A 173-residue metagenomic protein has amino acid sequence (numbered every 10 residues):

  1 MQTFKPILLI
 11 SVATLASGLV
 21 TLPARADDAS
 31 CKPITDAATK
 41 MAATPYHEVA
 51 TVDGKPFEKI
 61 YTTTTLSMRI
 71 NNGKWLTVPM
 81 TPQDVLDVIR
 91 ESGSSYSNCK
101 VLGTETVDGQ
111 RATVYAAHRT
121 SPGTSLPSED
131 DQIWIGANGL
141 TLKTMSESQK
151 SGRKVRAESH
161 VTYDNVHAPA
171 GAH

Functional and structural regions predicted by a protein language model:
M1-G54, T104-V107, R111, A168-H173: N-terminal leader/targeting segments and the immediate start of mature chains
S30-P33, N98-K100, L142: Sequence contexts marking disulfide-bonded cysteines in secreted/extracellular proteins
A43-P45, T63-T65, N138-K143: A short glycine-rich beta-turn/N-cap micro-motif
H47-S92, R156: An acidic-aromatic
T51, S95, G123-L126: Short loop/turn motifs at secondary-structure junctions and domain boundaries
M68, T104, W134-I135: Hydrophobic beta-strand positions
R90-L102: A short, amphipathic edge element
R111-H173: Gly/Pro-enriched, hydrophobic low-complexity segments that function as extracytoplasmic propeptides/linkers
